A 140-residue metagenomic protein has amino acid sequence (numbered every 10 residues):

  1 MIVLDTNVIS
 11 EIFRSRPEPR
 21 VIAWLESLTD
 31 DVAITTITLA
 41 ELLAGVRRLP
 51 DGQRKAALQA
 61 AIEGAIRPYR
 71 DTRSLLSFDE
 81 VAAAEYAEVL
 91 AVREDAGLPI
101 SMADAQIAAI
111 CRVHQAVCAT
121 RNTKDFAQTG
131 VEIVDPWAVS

Functional and structural regions predicted by a protein language model:
I2, F13, P19-A109, V113 (+2 more regions): PIN-domain endoribonuclease scaffold, especially VapC-family toxins
T123-D125: C-terminal structural segments of small proteins and small subunits
